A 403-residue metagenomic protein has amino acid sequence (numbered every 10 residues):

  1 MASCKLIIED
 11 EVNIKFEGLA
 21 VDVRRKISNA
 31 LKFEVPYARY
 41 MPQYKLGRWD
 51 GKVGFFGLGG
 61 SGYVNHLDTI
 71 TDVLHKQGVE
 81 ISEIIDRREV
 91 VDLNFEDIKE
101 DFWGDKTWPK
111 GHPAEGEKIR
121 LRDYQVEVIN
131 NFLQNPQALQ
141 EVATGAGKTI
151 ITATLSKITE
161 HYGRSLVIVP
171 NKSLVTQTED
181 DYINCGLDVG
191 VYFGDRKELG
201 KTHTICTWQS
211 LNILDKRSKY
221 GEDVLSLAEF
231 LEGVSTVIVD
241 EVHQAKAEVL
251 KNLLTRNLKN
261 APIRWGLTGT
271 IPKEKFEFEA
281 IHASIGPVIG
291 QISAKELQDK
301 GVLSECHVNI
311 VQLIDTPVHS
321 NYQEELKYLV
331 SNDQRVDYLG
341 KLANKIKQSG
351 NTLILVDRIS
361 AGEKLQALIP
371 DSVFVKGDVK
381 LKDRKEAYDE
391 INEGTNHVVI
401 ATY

Functional and structural regions predicted by a protein language model:
M1-E89: N-terminal accessory nucleic-acid engagement/regulatory domains that precede and modulate ATP-driven motor cores
R48-F55, S82, D86-E141: Conserved pre-motif I regulatory segment
I70, S235-T236, E241-H307: Post-DEXD/H (motif II) to motif III coupling segment of the RecA-like Helicase ATP-binding lobe
R120, Q134-T159: Walker A/P-loop
L155-S156, V318-D357, A361-L368: Conserved interdomain hinge at the start of the Helicase C-terminal
E160-R217, F374: Conserved nucleic-acid-binding Ia/Ib motif block in the N-terminal RecA-like helicase ATPase lobe
T176, D188-G200, K216, L353-L355 (+2 more regions): Conserved helicase ATPase core of P-loop NTP-dependent helicases/translocases
G194-T236, A247-R256: Conserved helix/coil segment N-terminal to the catalytic DExD/H
